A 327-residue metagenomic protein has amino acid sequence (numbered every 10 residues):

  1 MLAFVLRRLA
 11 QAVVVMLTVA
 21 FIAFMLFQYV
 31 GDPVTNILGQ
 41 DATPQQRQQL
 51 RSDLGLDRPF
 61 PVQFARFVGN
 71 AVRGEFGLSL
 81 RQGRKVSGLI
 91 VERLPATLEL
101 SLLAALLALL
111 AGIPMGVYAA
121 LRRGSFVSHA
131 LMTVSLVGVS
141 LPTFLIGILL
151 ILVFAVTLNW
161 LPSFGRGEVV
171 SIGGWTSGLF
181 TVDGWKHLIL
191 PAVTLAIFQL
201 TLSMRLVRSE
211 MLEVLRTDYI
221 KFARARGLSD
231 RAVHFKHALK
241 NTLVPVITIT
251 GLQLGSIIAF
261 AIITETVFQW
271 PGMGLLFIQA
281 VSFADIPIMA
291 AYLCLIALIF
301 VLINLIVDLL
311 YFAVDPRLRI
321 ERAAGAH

Functional and structural regions predicted by a protein language model:
L2-A3, L94-V127, T143, V156 (+1 more regions): Alpha-helical transmembrane segments of integral membrane proteins, especially multi-pass inner/plasma-membrane
L6-M16: N-terminal signal-anchor/signal peptide hydrophobic helix marking the start of the first transmembrane segment
A12, A20, T43, A108-L109 (+5 more regions): Residue-level recognition of pore/gate-forming positions within transmembrane alpha-helices of multi-pass
V15-A65, L158-F180: Hydrophobic alpha-helical transmembrane segments of membrane transport/permease proteins and related membrane-embedded
A23-V30, R58, G69, V134-G165 (+2 more regions): Membrane-water interface segments at the C-terminal ends of transmembrane alpha-helices in multi-pass inner-membrane
P44-E75, I220, Q269-A280: Short hydrophobic, aromatic-rich alpha-helical segments embedded in or entering the lipid bilayer of multi-pass
S52-F60, G77-V86, E168-L188, V281-P287: Membrane-interfacial helix-loop-helix junctions in multi-pass membrane proteins
D57-I113, H327: An internal, D/E-rich "acidic patch" concept
